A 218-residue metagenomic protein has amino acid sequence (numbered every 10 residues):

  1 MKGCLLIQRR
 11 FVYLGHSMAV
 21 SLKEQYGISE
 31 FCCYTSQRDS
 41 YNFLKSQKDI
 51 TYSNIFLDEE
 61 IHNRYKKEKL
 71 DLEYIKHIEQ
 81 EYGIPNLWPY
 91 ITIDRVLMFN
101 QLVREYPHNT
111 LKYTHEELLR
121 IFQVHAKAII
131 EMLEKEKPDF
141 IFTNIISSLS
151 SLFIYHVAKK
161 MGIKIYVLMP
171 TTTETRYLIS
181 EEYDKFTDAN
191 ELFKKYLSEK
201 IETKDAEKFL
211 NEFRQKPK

Functional and structural regions predicted by a protein language model:
M1-F11, Q37, T114, F142: Nucleotide-activated donor-dependent transferases that construct or modify glycoconjugates
M1-K2, R104-L111, K135-D139: Glycine-rich, often proline-containing surface loops adjacent to acidic residues and nearby aromatics that form
M1-L5, I28-C33, I50, D139-F140 (+1 more regions): Hydrophobic beta-strand segments of well-ordered beta-sheets in folded domains
R9-Y13, I146-L149: Short beta->alpha connector loops
F11-G27, C32, F153-H156: Histidine-anchored nucleotide/phosphate-binding helix
S17, V124-A128: Well-ordered alpha-helical segments embedded in enzymatic catalytic cores
S21, Q25-Q123, T173-K218: Conserved N-terminal ligand/cofactor-binding loop architecture of enzyme catalytic domains
K127-N190: Conserved nucleotide-sugar donor-interacting segment of glycosyltransferase catalytic cores, predominantly GT-B
